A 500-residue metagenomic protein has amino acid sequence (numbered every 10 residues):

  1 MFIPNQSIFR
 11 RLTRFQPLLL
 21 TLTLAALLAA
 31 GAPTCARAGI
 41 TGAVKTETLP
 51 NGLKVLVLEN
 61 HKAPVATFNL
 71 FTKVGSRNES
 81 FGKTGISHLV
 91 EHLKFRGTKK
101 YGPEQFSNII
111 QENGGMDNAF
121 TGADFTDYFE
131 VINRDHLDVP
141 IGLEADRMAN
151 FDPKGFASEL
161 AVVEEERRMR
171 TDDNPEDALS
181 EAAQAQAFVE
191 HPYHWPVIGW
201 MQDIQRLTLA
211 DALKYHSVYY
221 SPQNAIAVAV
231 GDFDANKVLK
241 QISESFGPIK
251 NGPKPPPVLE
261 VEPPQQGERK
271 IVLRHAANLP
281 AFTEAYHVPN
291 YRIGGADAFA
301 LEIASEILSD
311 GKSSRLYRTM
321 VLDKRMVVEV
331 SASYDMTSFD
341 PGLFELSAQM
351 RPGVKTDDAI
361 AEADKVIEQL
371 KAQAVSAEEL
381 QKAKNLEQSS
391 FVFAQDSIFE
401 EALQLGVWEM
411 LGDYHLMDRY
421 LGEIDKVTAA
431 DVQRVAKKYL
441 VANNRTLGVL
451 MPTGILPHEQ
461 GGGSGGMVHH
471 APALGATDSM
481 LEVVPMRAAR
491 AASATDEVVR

Functional and structural regions predicted by a protein language model:
M1-R14: N-terminal secretory signal peptides that target proteins for export/translocation
F2, T34-S76, K100-D135, M169-N224 (+7 more regions): Non-catalytic beta-strand/loop surface segments
Q16-G31: Bacterial N-terminal signal peptides
G75-K83: Short pre-active-site segment immediately N-terminal to the catalytic Zn-binding motif
E91: Short active-site segment of divalent metal-dependent hydrolases/proteases that encodes the spacing between
R96-K99, M148-F156, R170, A372-V375: Short, polar/flexible loop-turn hinges at active-site or ligand-entry regions and domain interfaces
